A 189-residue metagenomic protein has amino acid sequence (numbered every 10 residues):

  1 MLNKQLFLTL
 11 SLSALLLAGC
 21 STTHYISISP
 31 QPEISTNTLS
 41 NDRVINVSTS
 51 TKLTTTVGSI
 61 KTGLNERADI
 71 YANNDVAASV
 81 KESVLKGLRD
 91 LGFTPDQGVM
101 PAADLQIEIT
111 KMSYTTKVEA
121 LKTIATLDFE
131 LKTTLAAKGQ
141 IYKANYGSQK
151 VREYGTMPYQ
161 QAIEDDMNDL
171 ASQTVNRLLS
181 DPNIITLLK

Functional and structural regions predicted by a protein language model:
M1-L8: Bacterial N-terminal signal peptides that target proteins for export
C20-A78, N183-K189: A structural "domain/chain start" motif
S21-P32, L91-K143, Q149-M157: Surface-exposed short loop/turn segments
I60-D75, G139-S180, I184: Short secondary-structure boundary motifs at beta->alpha junctions and helix caps
A77, K81, L85-L88, A171-V175: Extracytoplasmic/secreted envelope proteins and their assembly/folding machinery, especially bacterial periplasmic
L91-D96, S180-K189: Surface-exposed helix-capping loop/turn segments at secondary-structure junctions
